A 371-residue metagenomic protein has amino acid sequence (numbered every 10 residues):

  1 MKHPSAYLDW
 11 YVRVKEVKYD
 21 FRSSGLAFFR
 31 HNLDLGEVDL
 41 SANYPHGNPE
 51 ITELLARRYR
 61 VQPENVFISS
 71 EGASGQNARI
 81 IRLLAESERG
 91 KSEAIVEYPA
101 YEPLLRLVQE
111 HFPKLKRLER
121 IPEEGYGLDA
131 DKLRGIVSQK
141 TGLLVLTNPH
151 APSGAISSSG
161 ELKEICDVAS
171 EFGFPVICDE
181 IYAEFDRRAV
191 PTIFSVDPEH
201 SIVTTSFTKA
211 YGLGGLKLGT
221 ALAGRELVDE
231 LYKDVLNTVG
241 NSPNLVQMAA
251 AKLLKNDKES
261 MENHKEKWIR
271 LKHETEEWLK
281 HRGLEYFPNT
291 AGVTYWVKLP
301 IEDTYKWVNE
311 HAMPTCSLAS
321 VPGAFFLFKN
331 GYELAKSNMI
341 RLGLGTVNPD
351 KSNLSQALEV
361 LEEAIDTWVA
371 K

Functional and structural regions predicted by a protein language model:
M1-R79, K371: N-terminal small-domain helix-loop-helix segment of the aminotransferase-like
R22, K267-E276, Y286-L299, A335-N338: Conserved glycine-rich beta-strand-loop-beta hairpin in the small C-terminal domain of fold type I
R82-L146: PLP-dependent aminotransferase-like
S92, P113, E171-F174, E199: A short helix->loop->beta-strand "cap" motif at the edges of active sites that frequently abuts
H111, E171-F172, R282, C316: Helix C-cap/helix->beta junction micro-motif
G125-R187: Active-site phosphate-binding strand-loop segment of PLP-dependent enzymes
G135, P314-A319, L327-K371: PLP-dependent enzyme catalytic core of the Aspartate aminotransferase-like
I202-V203, F207-H281, E285-N289: PLP-dependent aminotransferase class I/II
